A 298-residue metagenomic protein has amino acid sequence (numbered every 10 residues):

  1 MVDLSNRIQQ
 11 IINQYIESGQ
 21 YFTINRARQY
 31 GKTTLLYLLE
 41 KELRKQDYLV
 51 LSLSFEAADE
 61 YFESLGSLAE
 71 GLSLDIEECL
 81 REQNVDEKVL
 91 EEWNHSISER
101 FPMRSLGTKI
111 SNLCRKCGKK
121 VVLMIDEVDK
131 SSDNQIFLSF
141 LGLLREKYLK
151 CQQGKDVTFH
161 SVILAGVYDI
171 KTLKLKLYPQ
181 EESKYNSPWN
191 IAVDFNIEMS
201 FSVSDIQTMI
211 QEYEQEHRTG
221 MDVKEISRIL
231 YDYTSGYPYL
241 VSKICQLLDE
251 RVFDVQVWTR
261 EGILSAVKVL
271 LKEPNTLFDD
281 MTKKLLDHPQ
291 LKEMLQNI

Functional and structural regions predicted by a protein language model:
M1-R28, K32-L43, N112, Y213 (+1 more regions): Walker A/P-loop-proximal flanking segment of P-loop NTPase domains
M1-R7, E87-E92, N186-I191: Conserved adenine-nucleotide phosphate-binding loops and their immediately adjacent elements
S5, S202-I298: Winged-helix-like regulatory helical subdomains adjacent to P-loop NTPase cores
T23, R44-Y61, L123: Conserved catalytic segments around the Walker B and adjacent sensor/switch elements of P-loop NTPase domains
T34, K155-Q215: Alpha-helical sensor/transducer elements of the RecA-like P-loop NTPase core
V50, E63-E87: Conserved NTP-binding/hydrolysis module of P-loop NTPases
F62-G66, E87-S111: Short glycine-rich substrate-engagement loop in P-loop NTPases that contacts/grips substrate
S98-D169, K176-S183: Conserved Walker B catalytic segment
